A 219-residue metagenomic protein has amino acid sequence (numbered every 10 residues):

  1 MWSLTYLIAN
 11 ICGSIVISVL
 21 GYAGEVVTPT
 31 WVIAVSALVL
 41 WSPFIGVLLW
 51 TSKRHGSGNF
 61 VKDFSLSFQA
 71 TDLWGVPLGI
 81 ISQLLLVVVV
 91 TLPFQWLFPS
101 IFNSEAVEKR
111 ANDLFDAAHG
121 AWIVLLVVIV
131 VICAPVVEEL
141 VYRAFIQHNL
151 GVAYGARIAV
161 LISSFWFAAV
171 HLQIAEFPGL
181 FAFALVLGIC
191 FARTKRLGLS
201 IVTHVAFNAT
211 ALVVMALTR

Functional and structural regions predicted by a protein language model:
M1-A70, A209-R219: N-terminal, membrane-interfacial amphipathic/helix-forming hydrophobic leader that caps and precedes the first
Y6, I33-S36, L40, I45 (+6 more regions): Small-residue-enriched transmembrane alpha-helices
L20-A34, G58-A134, V152: Juxtamembrane helix-loop-helix connectors linking adjacent transmembrane helices in multi-pass membrane enzymes
G46, W96, E138-E139: A generic alpha-helix propensity feature with a strong bias for hydrophobic helices
L86-V90, E105-R219: Transmembrane helix-loop-helix hairpins at the membrane interface of multi-pass integral membrane proteins
